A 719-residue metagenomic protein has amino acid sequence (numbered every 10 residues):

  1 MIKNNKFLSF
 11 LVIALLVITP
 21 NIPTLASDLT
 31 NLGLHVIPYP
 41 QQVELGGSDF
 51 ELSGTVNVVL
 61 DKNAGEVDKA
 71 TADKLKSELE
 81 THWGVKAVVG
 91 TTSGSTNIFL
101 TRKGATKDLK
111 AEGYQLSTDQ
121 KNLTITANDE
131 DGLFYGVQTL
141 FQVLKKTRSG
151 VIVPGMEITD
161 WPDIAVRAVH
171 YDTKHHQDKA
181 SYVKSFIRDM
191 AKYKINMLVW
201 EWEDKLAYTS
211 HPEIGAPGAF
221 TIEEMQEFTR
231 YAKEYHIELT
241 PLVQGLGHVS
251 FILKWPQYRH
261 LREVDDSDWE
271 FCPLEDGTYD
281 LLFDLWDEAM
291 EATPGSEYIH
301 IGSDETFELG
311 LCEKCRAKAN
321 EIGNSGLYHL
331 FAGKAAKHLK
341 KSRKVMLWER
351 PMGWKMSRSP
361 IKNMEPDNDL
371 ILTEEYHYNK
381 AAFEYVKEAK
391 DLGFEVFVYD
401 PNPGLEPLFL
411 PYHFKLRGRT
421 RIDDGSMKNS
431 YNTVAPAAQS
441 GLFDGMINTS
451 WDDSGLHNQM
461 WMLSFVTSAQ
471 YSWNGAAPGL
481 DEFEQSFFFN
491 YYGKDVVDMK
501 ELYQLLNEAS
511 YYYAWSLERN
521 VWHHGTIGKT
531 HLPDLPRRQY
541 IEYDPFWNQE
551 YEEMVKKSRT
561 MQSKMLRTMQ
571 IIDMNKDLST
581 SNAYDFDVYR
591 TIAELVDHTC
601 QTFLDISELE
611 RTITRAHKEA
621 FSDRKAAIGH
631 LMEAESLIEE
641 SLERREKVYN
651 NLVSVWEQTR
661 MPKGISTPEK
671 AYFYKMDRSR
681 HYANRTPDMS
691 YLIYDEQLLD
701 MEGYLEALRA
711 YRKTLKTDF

Functional and structural regions predicted by a protein language model:
M1-L11: Bacterial N-terminal signal peptides that target proteins for export
F10-P20: Bacterial N-terminal signal peptides
N21-A26: Sec/Tat signal peptide C-region and signal peptidase I cleavage site
S27-V166: Contiguous, structured surface segment used for ligand recognition
T30, V36-G46, L52, R188 (+5 more regions): Substrate-binding groove of N-acetylhexosamine-processing glycoside hydrolases
V59-A64, L100-A105, T126-N128, T173 (+4 more regions): Structural motif
E78, K107-H338, M346, V398-P403 (+1 more regions): Feature activates predominantly on carbohydrate-active enzymes
T92-T96, L206-Y208, P212-G215, K355-P360: Beta-rich nucleic-acid/ligand-interaction surfaces
